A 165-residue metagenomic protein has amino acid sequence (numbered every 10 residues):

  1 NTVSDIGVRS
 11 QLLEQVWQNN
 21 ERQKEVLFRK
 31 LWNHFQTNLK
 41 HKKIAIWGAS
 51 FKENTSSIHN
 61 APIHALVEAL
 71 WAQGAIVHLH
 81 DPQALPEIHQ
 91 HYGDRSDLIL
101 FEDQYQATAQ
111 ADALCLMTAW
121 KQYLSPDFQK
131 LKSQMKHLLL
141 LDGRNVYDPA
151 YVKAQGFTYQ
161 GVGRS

Functional and structural regions predicted by a protein language model:
N1-S165: Structural/interface elements that position substrates and couple domains in central-metabolism enzymes
